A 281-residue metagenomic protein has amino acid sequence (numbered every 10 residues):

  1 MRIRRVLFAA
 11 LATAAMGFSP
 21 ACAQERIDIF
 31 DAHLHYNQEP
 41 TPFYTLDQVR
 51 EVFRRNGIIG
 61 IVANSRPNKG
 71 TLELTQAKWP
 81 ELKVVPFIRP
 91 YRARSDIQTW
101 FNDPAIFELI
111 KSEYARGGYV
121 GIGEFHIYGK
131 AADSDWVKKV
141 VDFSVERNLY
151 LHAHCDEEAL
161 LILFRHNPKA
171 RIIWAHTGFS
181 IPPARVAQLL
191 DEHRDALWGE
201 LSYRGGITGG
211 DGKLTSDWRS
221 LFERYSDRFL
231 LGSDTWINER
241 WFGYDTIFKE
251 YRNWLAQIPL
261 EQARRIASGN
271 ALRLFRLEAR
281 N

Functional and structural regions predicted by a protein language model:
R2-R5, C22-H33, T41-P42, D47-N64 (+3 more regions): Mid-to-C-terminal alpha-helical segments outside catalytic/metal-binding sites
F8-G17: Bacterial N-terminal signal peptides
Q24, R50-R55, T71-V85, E108-G118 (+4 more regions): Acidic (Asp/Glu)-rich catalytic clusters
F30-L34, I61-A63, V84-R89, G121-E124 (+4 more regions): Hydrophobic faces of well-ordered beta-strands that scaffold small-molecule active sites in alpha/beta enzyme cores
L34-T45, R94-F101, G209: Acidic/histidine-rich helix-loop elements that form or flank divalent-metal/phosphate-binding sites at the catalytic
H35-N37, R66-P67, R89-A93, F125-Y128 (+4 more regions): Active-site beta-loop-alpha junctions enriched in small/polar residues
T71-H152, W198, Y203-G206: Active-site gating/metal-coordination segments in enzymes
A131-L231, E278: Catalytic pocket-lining loop regions of alpha/beta-barrel enzymes, especially the amidohydrolase/enolase/GH5 lineages
